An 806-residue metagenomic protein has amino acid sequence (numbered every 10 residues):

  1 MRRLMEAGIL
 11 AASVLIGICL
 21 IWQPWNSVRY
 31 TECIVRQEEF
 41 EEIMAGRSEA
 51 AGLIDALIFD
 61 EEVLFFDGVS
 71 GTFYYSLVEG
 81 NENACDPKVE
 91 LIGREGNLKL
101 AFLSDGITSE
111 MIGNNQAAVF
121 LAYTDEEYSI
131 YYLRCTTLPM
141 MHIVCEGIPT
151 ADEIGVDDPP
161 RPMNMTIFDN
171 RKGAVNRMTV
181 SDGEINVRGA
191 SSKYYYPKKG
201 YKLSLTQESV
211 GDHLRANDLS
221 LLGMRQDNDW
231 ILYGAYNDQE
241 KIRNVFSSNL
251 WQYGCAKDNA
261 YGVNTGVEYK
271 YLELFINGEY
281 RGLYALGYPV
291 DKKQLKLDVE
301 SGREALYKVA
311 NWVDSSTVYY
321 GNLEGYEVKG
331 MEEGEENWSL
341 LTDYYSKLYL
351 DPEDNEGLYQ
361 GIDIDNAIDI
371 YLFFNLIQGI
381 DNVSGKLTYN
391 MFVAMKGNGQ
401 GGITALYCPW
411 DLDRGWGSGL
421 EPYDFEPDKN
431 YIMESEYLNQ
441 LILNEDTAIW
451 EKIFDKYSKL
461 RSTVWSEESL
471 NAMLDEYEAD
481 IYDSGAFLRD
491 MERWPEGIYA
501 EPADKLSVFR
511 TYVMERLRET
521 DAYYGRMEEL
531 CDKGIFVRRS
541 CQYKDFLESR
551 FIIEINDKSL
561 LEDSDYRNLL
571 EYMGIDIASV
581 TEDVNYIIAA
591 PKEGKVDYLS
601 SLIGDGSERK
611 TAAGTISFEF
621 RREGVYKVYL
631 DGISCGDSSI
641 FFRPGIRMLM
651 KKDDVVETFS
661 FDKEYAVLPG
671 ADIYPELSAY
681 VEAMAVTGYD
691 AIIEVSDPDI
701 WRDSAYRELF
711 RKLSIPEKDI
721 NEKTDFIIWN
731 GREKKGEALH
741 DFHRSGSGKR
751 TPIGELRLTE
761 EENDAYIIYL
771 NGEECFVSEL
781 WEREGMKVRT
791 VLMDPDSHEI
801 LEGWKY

Functional and structural regions predicted by a protein language model:
M1-S13: N-terminal Sec-pathway targeting helices
Q23-N115, E126-R134: Predominantly extracytoplasmic/ectodomain segments of secreted and cell-surface proteins
L77-N81, G93, S104, S129-I242 (+3 more regions): Conserved NTP-binding catalytic cores of kinases and kinase-like/nucleotidyltransferase enzymes across multiple kinase
S129-H142, A522-G534, G604, T611-A612: Short domain-boundary/entry signatures in modular proteins, especially in secreted/extracellular architectures
S192, E335-G385, M391, K396 (+1 more regions): Middle-to-C-terminal accessory/interaction subdomains
Q207-V210, D218-N237, G262-T265, Y271 (+2 more regions): Internal "kinase-insert"/substrate-recognition segments embedded within catalytic cores of ATP-dependent enzymes
I242, G254-Y271, V383: Short, well-structured beta-strand/strand-turn elements
S549-Y806: Short acidic-hydrophobic catalytic motif
